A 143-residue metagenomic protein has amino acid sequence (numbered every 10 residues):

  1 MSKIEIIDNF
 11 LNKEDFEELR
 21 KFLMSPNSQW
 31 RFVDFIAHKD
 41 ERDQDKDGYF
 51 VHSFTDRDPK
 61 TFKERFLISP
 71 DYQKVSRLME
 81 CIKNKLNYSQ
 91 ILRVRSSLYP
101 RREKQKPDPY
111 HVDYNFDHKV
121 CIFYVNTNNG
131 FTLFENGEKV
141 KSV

Functional and structural regions predicted by a protein language model:
M1-S89: Non-heme Fe(II)/2-oxoglutarate
K60-V143: Catalytic core of non-heme Fe(II) oxygenases with the double-stranded beta-helix
